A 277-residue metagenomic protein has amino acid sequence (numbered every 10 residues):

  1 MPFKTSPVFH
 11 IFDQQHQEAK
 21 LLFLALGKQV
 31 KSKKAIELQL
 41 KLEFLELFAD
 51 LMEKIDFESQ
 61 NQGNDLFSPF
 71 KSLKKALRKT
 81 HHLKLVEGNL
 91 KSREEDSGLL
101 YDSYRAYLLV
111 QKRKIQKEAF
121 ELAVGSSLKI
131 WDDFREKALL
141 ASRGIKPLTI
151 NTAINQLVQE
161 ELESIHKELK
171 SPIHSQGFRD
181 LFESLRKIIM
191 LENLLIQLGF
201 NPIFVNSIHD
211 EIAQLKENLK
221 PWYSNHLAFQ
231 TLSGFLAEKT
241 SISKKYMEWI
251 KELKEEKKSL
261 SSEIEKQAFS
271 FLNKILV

Functional and structural regions predicted by a protein language model:
M1-V277: Function-determining surface determinants
